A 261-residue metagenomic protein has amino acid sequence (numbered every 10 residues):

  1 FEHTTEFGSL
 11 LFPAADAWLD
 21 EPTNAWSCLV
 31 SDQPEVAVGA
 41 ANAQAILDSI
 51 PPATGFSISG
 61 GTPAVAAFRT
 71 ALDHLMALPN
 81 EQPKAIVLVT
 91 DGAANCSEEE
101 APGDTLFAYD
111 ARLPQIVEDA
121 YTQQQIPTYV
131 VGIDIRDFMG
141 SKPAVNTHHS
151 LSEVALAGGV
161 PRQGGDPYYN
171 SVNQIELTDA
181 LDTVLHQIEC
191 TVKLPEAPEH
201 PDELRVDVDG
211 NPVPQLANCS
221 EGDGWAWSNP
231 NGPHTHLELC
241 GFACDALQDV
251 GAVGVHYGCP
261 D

Functional and structural regions predicted by a protein language model:
F1-H3, F56-S59, L72-K84, E118-Q123 (+2 more regions): Surface-exposed acidic, glycine-flexible loop patches that form ligand/cofactor-binding and adhesion interfaces
E2, E6, P13-R69, A93-E100 (+1 more regions): Short, charged loop segments at secondary-structure junctions
E6-G8, A85, P127: Proline-centered loop/turn at the N-terminus of a beta-strand
G8, V87, R205-D207: Beta-strand signatures of extracellular beta-sandwich domains
L10-A14, V89, I133: Short loop/turn motifs enriched for small/polar and acidic residues
P34-G39, G103-D110, W227: Extracellular/mature segments of secreted proteins
F56-I58, A66, P83, T90-P161 (+1 more regions): VWA/integrin I-like adhesion module and closely mimicked acidic/polar interface patches used
R162-D261: C-terminal "exit" segments of structured domains
